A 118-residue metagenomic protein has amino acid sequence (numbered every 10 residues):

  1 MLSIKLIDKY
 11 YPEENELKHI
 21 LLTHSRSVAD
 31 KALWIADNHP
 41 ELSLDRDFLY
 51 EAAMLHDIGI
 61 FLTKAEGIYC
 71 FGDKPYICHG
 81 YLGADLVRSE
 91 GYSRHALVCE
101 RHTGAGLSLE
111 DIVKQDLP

Functional and structural regions predicted by a protein language model:
M1-S3, E13-E14, L42, S108-E110: General structural signal for secondary-structure boundaries
L2-H24, F61-G72: Active-site flanking loop/helix segments enriched in acidic
L6-K9, K31, L82-G83: A general alpha-helix detector
Y10, S27, W34, H39-P40 (+1 more regions): A positional/architectural concept
K18-S25, L42-F48: Alpha-helix N-cap/helix-initiation sites
S25-A29, G80: Short alpha-helical patches at coil-to-helix transitions and adjacent helical residues in well-structured domains
D30-D37, D85-S89: Short glycine/serine- and small hydrophobic-enriched flexible loop segments
E41-P118: Divalent metal-dependent catalytic cores for phosphoryl transfer on phosphate-bearing substrates
